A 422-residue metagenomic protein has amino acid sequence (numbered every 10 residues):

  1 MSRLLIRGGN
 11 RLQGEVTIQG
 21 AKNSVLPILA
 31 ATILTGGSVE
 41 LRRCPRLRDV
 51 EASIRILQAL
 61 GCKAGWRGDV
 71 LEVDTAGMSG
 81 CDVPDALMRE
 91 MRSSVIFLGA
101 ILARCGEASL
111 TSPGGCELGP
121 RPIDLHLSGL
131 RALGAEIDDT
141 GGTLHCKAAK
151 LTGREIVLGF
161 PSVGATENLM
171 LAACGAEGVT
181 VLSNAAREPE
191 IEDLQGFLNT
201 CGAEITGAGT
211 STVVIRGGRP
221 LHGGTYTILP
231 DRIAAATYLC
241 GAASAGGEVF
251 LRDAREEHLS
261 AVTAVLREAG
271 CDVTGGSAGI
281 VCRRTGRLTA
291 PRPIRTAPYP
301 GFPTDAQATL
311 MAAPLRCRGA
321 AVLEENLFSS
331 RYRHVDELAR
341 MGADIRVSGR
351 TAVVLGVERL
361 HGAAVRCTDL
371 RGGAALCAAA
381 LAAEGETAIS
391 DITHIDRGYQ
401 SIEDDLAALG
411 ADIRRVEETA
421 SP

Functional and structural regions predicted by a protein language model:
M1-P422: Short, structured segments at the rim of ligand-binding sites
